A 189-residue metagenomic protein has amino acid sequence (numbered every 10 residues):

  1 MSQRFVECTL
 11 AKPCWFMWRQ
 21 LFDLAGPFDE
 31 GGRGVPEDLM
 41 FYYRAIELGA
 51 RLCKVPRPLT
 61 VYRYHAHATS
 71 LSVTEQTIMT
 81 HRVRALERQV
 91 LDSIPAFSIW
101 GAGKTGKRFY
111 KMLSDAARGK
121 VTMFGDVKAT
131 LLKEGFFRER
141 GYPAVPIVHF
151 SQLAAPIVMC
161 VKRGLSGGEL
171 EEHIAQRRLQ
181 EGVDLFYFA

Functional and structural regions predicted by a protein language model:
M1-M17: A recurrent flexible, glycine/aromatic-enriched loop bordering the glycosyltransferase active site that acts as
Q20-P27, A68: Short, well-ordered alpha-helical scaffold segment located in the soluble/lumenal catalytic or ligand-binding core
G34-F41: Acidic donor-binding loop at a coil-to-helix junction in glycosyltransferase catalytic cores that engages
R44-I46: Hydrophobic residues within well-ordered alpha-helices
R57-P95: Catalytic core of nucleotide-sugar-dependent glycosyltransferases
I94-L113: Glycine-rich adenosine-cofactor-binding loop
K120-T130: Short internal beta-strands
A129-A189: Phosphate-bearing ligand-interacting subdomains that bind or position ATP/ADP/UDP/GDP/NAD(P) or nucleotide-linked
